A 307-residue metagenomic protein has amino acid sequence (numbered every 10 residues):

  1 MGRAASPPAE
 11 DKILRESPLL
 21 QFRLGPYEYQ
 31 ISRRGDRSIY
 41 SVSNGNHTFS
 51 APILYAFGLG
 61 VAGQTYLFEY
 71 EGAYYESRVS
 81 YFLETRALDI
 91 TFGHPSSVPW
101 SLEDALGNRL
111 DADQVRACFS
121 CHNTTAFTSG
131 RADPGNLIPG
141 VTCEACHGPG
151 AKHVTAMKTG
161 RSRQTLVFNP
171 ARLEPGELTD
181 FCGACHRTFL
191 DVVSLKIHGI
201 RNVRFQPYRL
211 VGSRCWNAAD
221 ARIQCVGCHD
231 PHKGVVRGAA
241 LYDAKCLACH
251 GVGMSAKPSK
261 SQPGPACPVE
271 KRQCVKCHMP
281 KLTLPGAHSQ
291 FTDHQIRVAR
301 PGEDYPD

Functional and structural regions predicted by a protein language model:
M1-G58, T65-L67, R86-E103, T125-D307: Primarily the internal scaffold of c-type cytochrome electron-transfer domains, especially repeated/multiheme c-type
F82, L106-D111: Flexible coil/turn and secondary-structure edge motifs
A112, R116-S129: Conserved catalytic alpha/beta cores of large enzymes that bind or transform nucleotide phosphates and polynucleotides
